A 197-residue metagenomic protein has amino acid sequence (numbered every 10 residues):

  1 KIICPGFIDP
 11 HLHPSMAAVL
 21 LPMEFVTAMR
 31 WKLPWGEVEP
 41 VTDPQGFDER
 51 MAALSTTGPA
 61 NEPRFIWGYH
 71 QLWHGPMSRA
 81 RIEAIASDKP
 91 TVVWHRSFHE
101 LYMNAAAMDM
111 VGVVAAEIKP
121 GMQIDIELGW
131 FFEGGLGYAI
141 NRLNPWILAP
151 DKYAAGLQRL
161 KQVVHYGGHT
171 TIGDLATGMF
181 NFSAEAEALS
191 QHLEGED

Functional and structural regions predicted by a protein language model:
K1-E196: Divalent metal-binding segments
